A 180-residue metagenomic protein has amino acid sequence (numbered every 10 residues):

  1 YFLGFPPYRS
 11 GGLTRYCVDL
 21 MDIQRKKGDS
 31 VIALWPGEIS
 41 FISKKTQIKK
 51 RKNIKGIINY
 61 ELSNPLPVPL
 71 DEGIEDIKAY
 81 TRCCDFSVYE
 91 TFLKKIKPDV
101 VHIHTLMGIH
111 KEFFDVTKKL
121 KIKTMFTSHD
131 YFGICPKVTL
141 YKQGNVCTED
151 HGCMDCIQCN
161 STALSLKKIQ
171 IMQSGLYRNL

Functional and structural regions predicted by a protein language model:
Y1-K52, K94, L120-I122: N-terminal subdomain of nucleotide-sugar transferases
R9, S40-K44, I109-E112, F132-K137 (+1 more regions): Short catalytic/ligand-binding loop motif for oxyanion handling, primarily in non-cytosolic enzymes, centered on
G11, C17, I103-H104, G108-E112: Conserved beta-strand->loop/alpha-helix structural units within folded catalytic cores of enzymes with alpha/beta
A33-K97, C159-I171: A conserved catalytic-core segment of Leloir-type glycosyltransferases
W35, T105, F126-D130: A cross-domain feature marking catalytic cores of carbohydrate-active enzymes and several ubiquitous metabolic/repair
L66-G73, D130-L180: Acceptor-binding helix/loop patch of EC 2.4 sugar-transfer enzymes, predominantly nucleotide-sugar-dependent
F92-I109, K123-M125: Short N-terminal targeting/anchoring amphipathic segment
E112-L120: Catalytic-core regions built around general acid/base machinery
